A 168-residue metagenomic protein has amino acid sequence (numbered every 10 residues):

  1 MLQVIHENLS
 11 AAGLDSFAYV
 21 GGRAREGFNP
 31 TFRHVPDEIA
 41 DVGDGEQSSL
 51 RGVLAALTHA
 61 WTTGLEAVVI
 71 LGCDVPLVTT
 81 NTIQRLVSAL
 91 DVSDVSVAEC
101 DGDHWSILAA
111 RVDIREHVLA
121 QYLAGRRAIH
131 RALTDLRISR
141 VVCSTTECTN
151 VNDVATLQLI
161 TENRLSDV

Functional and structural regions predicted by a protein language model:
M1-S106, V112-R126, T134-E147, V151-A155 (+1 more regions): Nucleotide and nucleotide-moiety/phosphate-recognizing core
